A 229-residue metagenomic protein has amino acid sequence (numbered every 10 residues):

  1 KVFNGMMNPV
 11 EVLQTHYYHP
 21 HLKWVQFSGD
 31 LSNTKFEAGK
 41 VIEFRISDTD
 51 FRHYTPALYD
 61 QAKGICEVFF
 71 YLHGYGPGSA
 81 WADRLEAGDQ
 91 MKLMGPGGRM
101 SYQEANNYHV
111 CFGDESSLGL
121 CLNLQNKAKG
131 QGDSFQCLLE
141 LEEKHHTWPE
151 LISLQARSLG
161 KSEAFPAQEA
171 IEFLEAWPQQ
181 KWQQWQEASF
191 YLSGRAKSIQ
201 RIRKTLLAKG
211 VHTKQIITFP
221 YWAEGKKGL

Functional and structural regions predicted by a protein language model:
K1-L229: Extended, composition-driven regions rather than compact fold-specific motifs
